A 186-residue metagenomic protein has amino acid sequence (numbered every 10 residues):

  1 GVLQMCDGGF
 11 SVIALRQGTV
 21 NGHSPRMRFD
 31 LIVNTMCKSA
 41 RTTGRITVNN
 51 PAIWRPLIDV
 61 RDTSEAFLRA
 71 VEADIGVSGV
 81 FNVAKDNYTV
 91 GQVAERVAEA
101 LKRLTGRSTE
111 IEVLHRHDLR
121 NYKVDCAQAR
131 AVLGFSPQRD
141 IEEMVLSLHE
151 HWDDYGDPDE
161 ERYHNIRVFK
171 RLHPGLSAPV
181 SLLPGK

Functional and structural regions predicted by a protein language model:
G1-M5, M36, V93, V97: Hydrophobic alpha-helix immediately C-terminal to the catalytic Tyr-X-X-X-Lys motif of short-chain
G1-R16, A40-T42: Active-site Tyr-X1-5-Lys
D7, R28-L31, A40, I75: A generic fold-level signal
F10-L31: Flexible, glycine-rich beta-alpha linker
T43-G44, V48-K186: C-terminal substrate-binding subdomain of Rossmann-fold SDR/epimerase-dehydratase oxidoreductases
